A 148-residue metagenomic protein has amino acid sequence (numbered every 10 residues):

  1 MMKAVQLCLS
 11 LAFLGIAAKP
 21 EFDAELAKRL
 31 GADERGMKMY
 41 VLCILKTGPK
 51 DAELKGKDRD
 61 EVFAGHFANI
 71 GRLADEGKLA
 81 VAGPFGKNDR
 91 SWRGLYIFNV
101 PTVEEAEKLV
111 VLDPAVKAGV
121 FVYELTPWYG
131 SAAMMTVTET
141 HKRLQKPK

Functional and structural regions predicted by a protein language model:
M2-S10: Sec-dependent signal peptide recognition, specifically the positively charged N-region followed immediately by
S10-A18: Hydrophobic h-region of N-terminal signal peptides that target proteins for export in Gram-negative bacteria
A18-K148: Conserved, structured core segments of small domains
